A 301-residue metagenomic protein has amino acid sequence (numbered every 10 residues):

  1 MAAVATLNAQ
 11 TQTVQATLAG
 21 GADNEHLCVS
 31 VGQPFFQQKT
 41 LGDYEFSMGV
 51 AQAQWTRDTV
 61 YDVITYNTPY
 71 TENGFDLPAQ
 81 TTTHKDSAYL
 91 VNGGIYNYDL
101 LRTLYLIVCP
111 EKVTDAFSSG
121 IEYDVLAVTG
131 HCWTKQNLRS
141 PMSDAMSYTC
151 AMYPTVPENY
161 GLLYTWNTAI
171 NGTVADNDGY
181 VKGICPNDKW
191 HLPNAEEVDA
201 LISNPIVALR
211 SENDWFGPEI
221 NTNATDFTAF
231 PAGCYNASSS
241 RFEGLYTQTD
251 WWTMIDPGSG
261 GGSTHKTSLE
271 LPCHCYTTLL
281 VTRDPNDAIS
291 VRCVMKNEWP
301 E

Functional and structural regions predicted by a protein language model:
M1-V4: Bacterial N-terminal signal peptides
T6, A22-D23, T71, A224 (+2 more regions): A generic alpha-helix preference that emphasizes hydrophobic side chains
L7-T11, G42, S47-C109: Proline- and Ser/Thr-rich low-complexity, intrinsically disordered segments
Q10-Q54: Residue-level hotspots within well-ordered secondary structure
V31-L41, D86-G93, T267-P285: Short, surface-exposed beta-strand/turn "edge" patches of beta-sheet domains
P110-E301: Conserved positions within compact, well-structured domain cores
